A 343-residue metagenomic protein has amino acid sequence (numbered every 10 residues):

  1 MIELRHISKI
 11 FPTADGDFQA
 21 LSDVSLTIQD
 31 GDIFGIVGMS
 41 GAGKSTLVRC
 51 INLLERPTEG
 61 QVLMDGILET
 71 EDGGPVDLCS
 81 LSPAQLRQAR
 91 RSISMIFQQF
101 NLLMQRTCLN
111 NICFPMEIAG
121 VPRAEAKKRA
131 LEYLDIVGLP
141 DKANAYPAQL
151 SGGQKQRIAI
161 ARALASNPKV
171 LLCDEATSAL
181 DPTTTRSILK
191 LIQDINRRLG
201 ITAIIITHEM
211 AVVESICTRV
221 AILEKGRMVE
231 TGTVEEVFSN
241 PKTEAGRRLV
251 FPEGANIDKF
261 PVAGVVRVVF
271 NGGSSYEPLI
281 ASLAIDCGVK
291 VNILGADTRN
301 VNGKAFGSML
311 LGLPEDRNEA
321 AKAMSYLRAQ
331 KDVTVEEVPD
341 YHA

Functional and structural regions predicted by a protein language model:
T13, T70-S94, R123, V237-P241: ABC ATPase NBD coupling module
V37-M39: The feature captures the beta-strand-to-loop junction immediately N-terminal to the Walker
N52: Helix-to-loop junction immediately C-terminal to a conserved catalytic motif
T70-D77, C113, E117, A124-D141: Conserved ABC ATPase "signature" region
A145-A148, A165-S166, C173: Conserved signature/switch motifs of ABC ATPase nucleotide-binding domains
Y146-L150, Q154-Q156: Conserved ABC ATPase signature
T231-G232, N240: ABC ATPase "signature
